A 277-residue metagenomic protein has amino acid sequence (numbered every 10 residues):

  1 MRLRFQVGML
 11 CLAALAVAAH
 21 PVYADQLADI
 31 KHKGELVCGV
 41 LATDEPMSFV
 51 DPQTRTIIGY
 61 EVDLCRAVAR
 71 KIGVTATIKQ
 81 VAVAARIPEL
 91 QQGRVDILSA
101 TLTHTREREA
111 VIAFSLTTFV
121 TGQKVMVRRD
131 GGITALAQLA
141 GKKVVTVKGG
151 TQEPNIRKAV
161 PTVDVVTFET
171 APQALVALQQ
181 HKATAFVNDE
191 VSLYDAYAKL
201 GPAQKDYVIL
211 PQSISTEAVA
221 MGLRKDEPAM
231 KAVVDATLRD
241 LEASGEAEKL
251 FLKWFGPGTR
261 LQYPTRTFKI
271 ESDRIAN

Functional and structural regions predicted by a protein language model:
D25-T101: Extracytoplasmic small-molecule ligand-binding "clamshell" domains of the periplasmic binding protein/Venus flytrap
V37-P46, I57-K71, L102-T103, T121-L175 (+1 more regions): Bilobed "Venus flytrap"/periplasmic-binding protein-like clamshell domains and structurally analogous long
A42, F119-V127, E190, Y194 (+2 more regions): Periplasmic-binding protein-like
V62, T77-P88, G131, V166-V176 (+2 more regions): Short helix-initiation/N-cap motifs at beta->coil->alpha
V62-K71, K142-K143, G150, Y194 (+1 more regions): Extended ligand-binding regions for polar small-molecule ligands
R66, R70, T75-Q138, I275: Acidic, polar ligand-binding/catalytic clefts
A85-P88, L102-A110, N155-K158, Q179 (+1 more regions): A ligand-binding cleft/hinge motif common to bilobed small-molecule-binding domains
T151-F168, K205, L238-N277: Ligand-binding clefts/hinges and TM-proximal coupling segments of bilobed small-molecule sensing domains
